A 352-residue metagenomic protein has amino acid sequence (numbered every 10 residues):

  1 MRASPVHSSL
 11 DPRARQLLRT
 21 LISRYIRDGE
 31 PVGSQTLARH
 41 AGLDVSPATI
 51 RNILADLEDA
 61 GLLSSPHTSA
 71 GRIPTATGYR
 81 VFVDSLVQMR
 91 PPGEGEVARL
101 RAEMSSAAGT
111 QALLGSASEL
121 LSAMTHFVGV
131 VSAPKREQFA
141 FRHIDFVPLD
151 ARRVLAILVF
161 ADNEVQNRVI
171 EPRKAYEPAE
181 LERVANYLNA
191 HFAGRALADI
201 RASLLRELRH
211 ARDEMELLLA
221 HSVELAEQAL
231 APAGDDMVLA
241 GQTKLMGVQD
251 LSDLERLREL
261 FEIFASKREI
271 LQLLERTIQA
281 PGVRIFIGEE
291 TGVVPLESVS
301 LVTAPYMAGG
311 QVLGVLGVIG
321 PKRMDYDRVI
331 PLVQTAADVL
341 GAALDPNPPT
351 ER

Functional and structural regions predicted by a protein language model:
M1-V6, S23, Q88-M89: Generic N-terminal leader/targeting and pre-domain segments
R2-R19: Short alpha-helical segments that sit at the start of domains
S4-V6, L63-T68, R323: A short glycine/serine-rich beta->alpha loop
H7, D11, P31, D44 (+2 more regions): Conserved phosphate/pyrophosphate-binding and hydrolysis machinery centered on Walker-type P-loop NTPases, extending
H7-S8, L43, R72, K174: Helix-turn-helix-type domain boundary/helix-start signal
S9-L10, V45, P74, P92: Alpha-helical hairpin
T20-L21, R27, P31-V87: N-terminal helix-turn-helix
R80, D84-G317, P321-R352: Intrinsically disordered, acidic Ser/Thr/Pro-rich low-complexity regulatory segments
